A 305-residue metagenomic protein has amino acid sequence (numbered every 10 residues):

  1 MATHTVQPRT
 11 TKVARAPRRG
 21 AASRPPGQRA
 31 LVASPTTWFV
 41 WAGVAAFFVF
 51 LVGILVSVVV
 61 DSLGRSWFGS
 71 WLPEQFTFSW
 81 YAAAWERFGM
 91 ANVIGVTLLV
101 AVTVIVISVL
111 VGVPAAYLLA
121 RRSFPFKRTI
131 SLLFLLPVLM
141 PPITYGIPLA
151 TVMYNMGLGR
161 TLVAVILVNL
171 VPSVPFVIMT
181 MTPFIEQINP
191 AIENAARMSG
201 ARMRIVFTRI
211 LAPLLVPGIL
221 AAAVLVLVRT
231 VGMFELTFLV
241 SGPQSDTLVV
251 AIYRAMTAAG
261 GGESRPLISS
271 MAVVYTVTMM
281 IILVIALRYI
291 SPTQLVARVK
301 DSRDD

Functional and structural regions predicted by a protein language model:
A2-S23, Q28-R29, T37-A42, G64 (+4 more regions): C-terminal transmembrane helix and the adjacent membrane-cytosol boundary/short C-terminal tail of inner/organellar
P25-A30, G69, F78, F126-K127 (+3 more regions): Membrane-interfacial helix termini and adjacent extracytoplasmic/periplasmic loops of multi-pass transporters
A30-T36, S66-G69, Y81-G89, V231 (+3 more regions): Interhelical loop and adjacent transmembrane-helix boundary motif in polytopic membrane transport permeases
L31-V32, V102-F134, T151, L287-R288: Transmembrane-helix boundary motif in ABC transporter permease subunits
T37, L99, P125-S131, N194-A221: Amphipathic cytosolic juxtamembrane alpha-helices at the membrane-cytosol interface of multi-pass membrane transporters
A42-G43, F48-L55, I178-M181, N189 (+1 more regions): Transmembrane alpha-helices
G53-V56, V60-L63, L110-P114, I147 (+6 more regions): Membrane-embedded alpha-helices of multi-pass transport/permease systems
A91, G95, L99-V111, A115 (+8 more regions): Hydrophobic alpha-helical transmembrane segments of multipass integral membrane proteins, especially permease/channel
